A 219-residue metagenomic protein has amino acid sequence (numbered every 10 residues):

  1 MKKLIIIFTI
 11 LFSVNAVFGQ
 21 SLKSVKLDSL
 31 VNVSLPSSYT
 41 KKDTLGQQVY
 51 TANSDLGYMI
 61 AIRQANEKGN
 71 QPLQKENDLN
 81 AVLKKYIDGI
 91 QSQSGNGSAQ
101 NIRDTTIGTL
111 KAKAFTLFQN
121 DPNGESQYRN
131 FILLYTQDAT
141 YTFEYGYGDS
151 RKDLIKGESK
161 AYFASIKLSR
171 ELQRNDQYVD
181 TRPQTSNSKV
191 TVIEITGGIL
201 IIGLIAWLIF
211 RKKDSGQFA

Functional and structural regions predicted by a protein language model:
L4-V14: Sec-dependent N-terminal signal peptides
S13, L154-E158, K212-A219: Soluble, non-membrane globular domain cores that form compact, hydrophobic packing and curved binding surfaces
N15-G19: Sec/Tat signal peptide C-region and signal peptidase I cleavage site
Q20-Q47: N-terminal "mature-domain start" segment
D28-L30, S37-Y39, Y141-P183: Surface-exposed amphipathic alpha-helical segments
G46-R129, L133-Y135, Y141-T142, Y147: Conserved polar/disulfide-associated segments of primarily extracytoplasmic proteins
Q177-A219: C-terminal single-pass membrane-anchor helix
